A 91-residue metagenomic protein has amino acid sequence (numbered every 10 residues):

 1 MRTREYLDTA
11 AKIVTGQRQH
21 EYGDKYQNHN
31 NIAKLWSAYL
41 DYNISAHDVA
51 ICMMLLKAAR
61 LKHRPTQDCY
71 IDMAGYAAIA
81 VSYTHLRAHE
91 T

Functional and structural regions predicted by a protein language model:
M1-L40: Long, charged low-complexity segments
G16-Q17, M54, S82-T84: Compositionally biased, intrinsically disordered low-complexity segments
K25-H63: Short, contiguous, well-structured surface segments enriched in hydrophobic/aromatic residues
R64-Y83: Short, compact, well-ordered microdomains
T84-T91: Conserved small/polar residues in nucleotide/adenosyl-binding loops
